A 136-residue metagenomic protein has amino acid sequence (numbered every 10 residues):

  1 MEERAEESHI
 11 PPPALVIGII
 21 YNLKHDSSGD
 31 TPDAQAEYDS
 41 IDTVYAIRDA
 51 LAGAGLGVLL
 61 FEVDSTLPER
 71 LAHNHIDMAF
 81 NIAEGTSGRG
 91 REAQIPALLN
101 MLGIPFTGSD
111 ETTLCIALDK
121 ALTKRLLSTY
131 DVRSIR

Functional and structural regions predicted by a protein language model:
M1-F106, E111-T112, I116-L118, L122 (+1 more regions): ATP-binding N-terminal substructure of ATP-dependent carboxylate-amine bond-forming enzymes
T129-R136: Rossmann-like NAD(P)H-binding beta-loop-alpha module
